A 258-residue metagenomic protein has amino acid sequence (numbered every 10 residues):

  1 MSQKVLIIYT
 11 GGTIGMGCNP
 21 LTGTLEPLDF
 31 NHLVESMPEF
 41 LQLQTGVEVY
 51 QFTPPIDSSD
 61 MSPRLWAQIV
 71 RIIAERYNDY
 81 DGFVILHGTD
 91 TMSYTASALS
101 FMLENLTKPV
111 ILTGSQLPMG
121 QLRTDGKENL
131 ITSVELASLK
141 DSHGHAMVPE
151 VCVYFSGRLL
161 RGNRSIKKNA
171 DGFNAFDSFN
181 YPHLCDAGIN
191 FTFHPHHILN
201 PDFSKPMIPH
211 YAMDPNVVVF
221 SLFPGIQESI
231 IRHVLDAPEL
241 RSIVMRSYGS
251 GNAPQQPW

Functional and structural regions predicted by a protein language model:
M1, M102-N105, I111, K140-M147 (+4 more regions): Solvent-exposed alpha-helices and their adjacent loops that cap or buttress functional pockets in soluble metabolic
M1-E75: ATP/NTP phosphate-donor binding region
S2, I8-G12, F30-L41, R161-S250: Accessory alpha-helical/coil subdomains and C-terminal extensions that flank or cap enzyme catalytic cores
I8-T10, I85-H87, I111-G114, P149-S156 (+2 more regions): Short beta-strand segments
I56-S59, M119-G120, S250-N252: Short, small-residue-enriched loops and turns at beta-alpha junctions that line or gate enzyme active sites
Y80-M92, P238-G251: Short acidic, glycine-rich surface-loop motifs adjacent to enzyme active sites
I85-K108, A253-W258: Short Gly/Thr/Asp-enriched flexible loops that form oxyanion-binding sites at enzyme active sites
L112-G188: Internal gly/pro-rich beta-alpha loop/helix module that stabilizes soluble enzyme cofactors or their anionic handles
